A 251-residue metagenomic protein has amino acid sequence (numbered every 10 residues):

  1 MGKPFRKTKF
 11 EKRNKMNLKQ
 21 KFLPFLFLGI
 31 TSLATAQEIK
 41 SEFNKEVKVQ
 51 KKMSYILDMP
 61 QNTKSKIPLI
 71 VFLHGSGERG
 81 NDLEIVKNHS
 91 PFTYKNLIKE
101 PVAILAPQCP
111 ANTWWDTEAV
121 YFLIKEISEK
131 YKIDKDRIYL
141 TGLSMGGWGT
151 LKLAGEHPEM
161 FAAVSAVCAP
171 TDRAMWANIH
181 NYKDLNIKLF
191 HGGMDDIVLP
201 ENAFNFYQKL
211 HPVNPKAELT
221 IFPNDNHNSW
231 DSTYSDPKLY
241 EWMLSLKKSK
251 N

Functional and structural regions predicted by a protein language model:
G2-F5, K9, R13, A34-L69 (+8 more regions): A domain-start/cap signature at the N-terminus of enzymes
F27-T35: Hydrophobic h-region of N-terminal signal peptides that target proteins for export in Gram-negative bacteria
K64-S65, N112-S144: Gly/Ser-rich "nucleophile elbow"/oxyanion-hole loop immediately N-terminal to the catalytic nucleophile in hydrolases
L69, S76-T117: Active-site machinery of serine-nucleophile hydrolases
L73-H74, H191: The conserved beta1-alpha1 loop
R137-N181: Primarily recognizes the serine-hydrolase "nucleophile elbow" in alpha/beta-hydrolase and SGNH/GDSL folds
L189-H191, D195: Short beta-strand/loop motif that positions the catalytic acidic residue of the alpha/beta-hydrolase fold
D196-N251: C-terminal catalytic histidine-bearing segment of alpha/beta-hydrolase fold enzymes
